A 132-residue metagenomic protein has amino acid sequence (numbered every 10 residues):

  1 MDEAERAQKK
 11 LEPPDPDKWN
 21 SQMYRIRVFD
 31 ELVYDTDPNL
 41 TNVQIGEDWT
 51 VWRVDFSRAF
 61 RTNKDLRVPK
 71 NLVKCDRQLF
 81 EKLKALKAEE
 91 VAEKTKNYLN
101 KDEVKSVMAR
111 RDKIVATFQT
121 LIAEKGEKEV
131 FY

Functional and structural regions predicted by a protein language model:
M1-Y132: Phosphate/dinucleotide-binding and metal-coordinating scaffold of catalytic cores in nucleotide-dependent enzymes
